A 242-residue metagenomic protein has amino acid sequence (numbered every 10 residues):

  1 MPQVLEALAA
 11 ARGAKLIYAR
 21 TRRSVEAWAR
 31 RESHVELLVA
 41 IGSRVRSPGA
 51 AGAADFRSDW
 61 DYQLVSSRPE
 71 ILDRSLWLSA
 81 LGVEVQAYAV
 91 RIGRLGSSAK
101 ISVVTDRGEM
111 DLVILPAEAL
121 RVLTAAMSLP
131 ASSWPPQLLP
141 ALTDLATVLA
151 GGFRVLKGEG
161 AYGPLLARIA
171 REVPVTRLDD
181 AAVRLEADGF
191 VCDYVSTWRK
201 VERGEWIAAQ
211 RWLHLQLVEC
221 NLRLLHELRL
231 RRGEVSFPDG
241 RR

Functional and structural regions predicted by a protein language model:
P2-A14, A80-R203, A208: Conserved NTP/Mg2+-binding pocket subregion across the NTase superfamily
R23-I71: Active-site nucleotide-donor binding segment shared across nucleotidyl transfer reactions
R44-R46, P69, A117-A119, Q216 (+1 more regions): Short, solvent-exposed loop/turn segments at secondary-structure junctions
S47, R57-S98: Glycine/small-residue-rich interface belts in oligomeric ring/scaffold proteins and their assembly partners
Y194-V201, C220-L228: A structural signal for well-ordered alpha-helices, especially hydrophobic packing surfaces of coiled-coils
A208, E219-C220: GST-like fold's C-terminal all-alpha helical module
L213-E219, L225-H226, R232-R242: Small-residue-rich helix-loop
